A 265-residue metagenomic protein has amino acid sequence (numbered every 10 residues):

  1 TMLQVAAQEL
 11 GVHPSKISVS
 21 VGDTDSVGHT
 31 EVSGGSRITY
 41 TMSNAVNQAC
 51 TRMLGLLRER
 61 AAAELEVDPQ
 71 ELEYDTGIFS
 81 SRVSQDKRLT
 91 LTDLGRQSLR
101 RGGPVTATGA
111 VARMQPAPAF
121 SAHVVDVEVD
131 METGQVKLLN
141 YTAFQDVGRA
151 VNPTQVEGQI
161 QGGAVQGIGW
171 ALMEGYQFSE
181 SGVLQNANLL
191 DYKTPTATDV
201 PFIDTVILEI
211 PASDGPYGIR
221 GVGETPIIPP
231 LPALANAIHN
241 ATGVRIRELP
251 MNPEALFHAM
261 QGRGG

Functional and structural regions predicted by a protein language model:
Q4-G265: C-terminal catalytic domains of large/alpha subunits in multi-subunit enzymes
